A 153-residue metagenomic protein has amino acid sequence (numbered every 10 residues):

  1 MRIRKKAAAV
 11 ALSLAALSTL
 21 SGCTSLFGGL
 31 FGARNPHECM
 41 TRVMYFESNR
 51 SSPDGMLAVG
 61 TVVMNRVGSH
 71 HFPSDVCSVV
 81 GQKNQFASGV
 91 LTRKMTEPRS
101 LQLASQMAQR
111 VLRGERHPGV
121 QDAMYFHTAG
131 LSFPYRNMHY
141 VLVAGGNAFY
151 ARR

Functional and structural regions predicted by a protein language model:
M1-A11: Bacterial N-terminal signal peptides that target proteins for export
A11-S13, N49: Enrichment for repetitive, rod-forming helical segments
T19-G22: C-terminal motif of bacterial Sec signal peptides marking the signal peptidase cleavage site
T24-R153: Bacterial extracytoplasmic/cell-wall-associated proteins, especially those involved in peptidoglycan
